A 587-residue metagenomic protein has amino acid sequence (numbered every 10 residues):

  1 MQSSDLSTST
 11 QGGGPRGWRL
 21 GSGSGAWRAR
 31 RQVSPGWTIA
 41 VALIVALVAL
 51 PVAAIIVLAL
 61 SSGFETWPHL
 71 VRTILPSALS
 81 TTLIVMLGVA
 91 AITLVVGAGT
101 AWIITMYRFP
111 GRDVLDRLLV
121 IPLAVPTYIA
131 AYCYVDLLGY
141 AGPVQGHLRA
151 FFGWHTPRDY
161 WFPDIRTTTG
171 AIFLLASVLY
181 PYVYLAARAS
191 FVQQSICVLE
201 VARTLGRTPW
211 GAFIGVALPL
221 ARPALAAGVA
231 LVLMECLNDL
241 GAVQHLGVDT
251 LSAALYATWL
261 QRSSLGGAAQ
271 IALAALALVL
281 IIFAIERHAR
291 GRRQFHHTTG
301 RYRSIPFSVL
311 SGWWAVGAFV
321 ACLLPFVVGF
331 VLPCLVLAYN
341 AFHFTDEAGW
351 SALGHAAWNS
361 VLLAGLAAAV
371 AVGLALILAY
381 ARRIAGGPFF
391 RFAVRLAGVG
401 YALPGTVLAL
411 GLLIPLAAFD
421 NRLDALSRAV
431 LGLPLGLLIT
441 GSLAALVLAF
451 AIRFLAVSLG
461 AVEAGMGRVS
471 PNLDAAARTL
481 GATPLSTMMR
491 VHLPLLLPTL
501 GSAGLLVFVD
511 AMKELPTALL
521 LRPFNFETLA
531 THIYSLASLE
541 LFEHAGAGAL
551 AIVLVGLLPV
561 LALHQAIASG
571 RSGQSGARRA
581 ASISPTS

Functional and structural regions predicted by a protein language model:
M1-A40, E286-L324, P388, A562-S587: Transmembrane alpha-helical segments of polytopic membrane transport and secretion proteins
G21-A26, F64-V71, A338-A348, M488: A short amphipathic helical element positioned immediately N-terminal to and/or at the very start of a transmembrane
R31-G63, T73-V192, L220-L240, A268-R287 (+8 more regions): Membrane-water interface segments at the C-terminal ends of transmembrane alpha-helices in multi-pass inner-membrane
H69, S190-F191, G215, Q244-H245 (+7 more regions): Short alpha-helical segment immediately N-terminal to, or the first helix within, an HTH/HTH-like DNA-binding domain
R72, Y107, F191-A221, V248 (+4 more regions): Short helix-to-coil transition segments within interhelical loops that connect adjacent transmembrane helices
R203-W210, I214-H297: Internal metal/ion-chelating core segments
L237-S263, K513-F542, G576-R579, I583: Glycine-rich helix-loop "coupling/hinge" segments at transmembrane-helix boundaries in multipass transporters
A456, A464-P471, R478-L480, I567-R571 (+1 more regions): Outer-membrane beta-barrel pore domains
